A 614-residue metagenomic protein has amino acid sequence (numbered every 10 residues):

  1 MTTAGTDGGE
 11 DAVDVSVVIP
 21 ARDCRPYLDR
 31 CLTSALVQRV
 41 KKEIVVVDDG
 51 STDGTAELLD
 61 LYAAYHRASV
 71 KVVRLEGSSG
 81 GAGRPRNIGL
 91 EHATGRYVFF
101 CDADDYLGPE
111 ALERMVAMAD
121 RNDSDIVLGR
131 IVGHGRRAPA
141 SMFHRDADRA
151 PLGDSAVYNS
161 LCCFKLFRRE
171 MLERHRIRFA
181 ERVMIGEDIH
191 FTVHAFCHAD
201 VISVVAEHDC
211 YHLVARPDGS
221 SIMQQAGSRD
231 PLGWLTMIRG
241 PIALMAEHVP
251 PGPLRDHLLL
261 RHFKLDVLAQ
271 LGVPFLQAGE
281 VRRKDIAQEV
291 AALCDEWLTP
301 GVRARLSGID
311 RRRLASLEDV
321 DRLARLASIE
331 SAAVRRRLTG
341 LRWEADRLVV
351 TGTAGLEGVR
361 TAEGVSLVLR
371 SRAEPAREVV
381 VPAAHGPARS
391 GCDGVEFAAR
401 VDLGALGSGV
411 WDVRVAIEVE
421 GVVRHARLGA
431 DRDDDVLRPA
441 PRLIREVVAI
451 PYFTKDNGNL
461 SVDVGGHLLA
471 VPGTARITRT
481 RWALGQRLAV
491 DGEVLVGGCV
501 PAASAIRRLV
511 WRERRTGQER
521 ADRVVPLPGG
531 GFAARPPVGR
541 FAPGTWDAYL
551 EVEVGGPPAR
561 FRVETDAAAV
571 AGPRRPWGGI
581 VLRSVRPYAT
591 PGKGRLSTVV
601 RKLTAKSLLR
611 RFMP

Functional and structural regions predicted by a protein language model:
M1-T236, A243, R347, S371: Nucleotide-sugar donor-binding/catalytic module of glycosyltransferases that assemble extracellular/cell-envelope
D209-R216, I222-P251, V267, Q277-W297: Catalytic core of nucleotide-sugar-dependent glycosyltransferases
P250-L260: All-alpha amphipathic helical-bundle segments outside canonical DNA-binding/catalytic cores that form hydrophobic
G252, G272-P614: Basic, ligand-binding patches in group-transfer machinery, especially extracytoplasmic/periplasmic segments
L260-Q270: Amphipathic alpha-helical repeat scaffolds of TPR domains
